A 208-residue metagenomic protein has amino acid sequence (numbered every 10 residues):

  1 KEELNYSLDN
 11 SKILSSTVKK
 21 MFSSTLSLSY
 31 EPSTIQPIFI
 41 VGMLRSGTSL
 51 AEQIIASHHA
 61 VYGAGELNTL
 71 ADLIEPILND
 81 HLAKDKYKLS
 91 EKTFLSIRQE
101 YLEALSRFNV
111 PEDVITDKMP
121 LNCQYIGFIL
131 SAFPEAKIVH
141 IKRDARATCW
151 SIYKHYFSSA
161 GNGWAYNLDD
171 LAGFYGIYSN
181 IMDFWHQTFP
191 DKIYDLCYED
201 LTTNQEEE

Functional and structural regions predicted by a protein language model:
K1-N109: Alpha-helical solenoid repeat scaffolds of the TPR/TPR-like class and their adjacent stem/linker regions that mediate
V61-A64, T69-F94, F108-E208: PAPS-dependent sulfotransferase catalytic domain
